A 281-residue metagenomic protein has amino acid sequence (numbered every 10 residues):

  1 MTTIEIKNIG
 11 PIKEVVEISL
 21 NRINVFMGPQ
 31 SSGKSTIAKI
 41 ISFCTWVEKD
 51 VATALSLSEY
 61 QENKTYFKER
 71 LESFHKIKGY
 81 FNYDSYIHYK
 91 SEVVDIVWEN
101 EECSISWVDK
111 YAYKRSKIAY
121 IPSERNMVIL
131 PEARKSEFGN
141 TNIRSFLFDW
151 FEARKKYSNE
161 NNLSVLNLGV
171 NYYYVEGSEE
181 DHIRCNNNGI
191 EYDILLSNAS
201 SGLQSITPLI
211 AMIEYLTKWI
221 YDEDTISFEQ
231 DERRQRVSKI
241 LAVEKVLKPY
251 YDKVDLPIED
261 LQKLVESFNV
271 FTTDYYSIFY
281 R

Functional and structural regions predicted by a protein language model:
M1-E179, C185, L261-F271: P-loop NTPase switch/coupling surface
G28-Q30, G177-R281: Conserved ABC ATPase signature
